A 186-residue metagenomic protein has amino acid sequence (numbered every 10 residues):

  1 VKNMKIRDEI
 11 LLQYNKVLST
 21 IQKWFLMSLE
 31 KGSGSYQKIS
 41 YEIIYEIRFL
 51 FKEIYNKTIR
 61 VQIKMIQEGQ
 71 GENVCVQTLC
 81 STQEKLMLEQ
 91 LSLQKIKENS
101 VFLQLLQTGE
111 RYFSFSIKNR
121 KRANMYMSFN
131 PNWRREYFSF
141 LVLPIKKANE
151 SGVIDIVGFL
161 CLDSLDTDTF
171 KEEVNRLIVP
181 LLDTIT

Functional and structural regions predicted by a protein language model:
V1-L79: Intrinsically disordered, low-complexity terminal regulatory regions
S35-I39, I43, K97, E173-L181: Short amphipathic alpha-helical segments
R60, V142, F159: Short hydrophobic/aromatic beta-strand element in the GNAT-like acyltransferase core that lines or flanks the acyl-donor
M65-Q67, T82, K147-N149, D163-D166: Short, flexible loop/turn elements at secondary-structure junctions
M65-R135: Regulatory sensory and allosteric helical modules in signal-transduction proteins and certain transcription factors
F138-E150: A short, aliphatic-rich beta-strand micro-motif
V157-T186: Juxtadomain coupling helices with adjacent low-complexity linkers
